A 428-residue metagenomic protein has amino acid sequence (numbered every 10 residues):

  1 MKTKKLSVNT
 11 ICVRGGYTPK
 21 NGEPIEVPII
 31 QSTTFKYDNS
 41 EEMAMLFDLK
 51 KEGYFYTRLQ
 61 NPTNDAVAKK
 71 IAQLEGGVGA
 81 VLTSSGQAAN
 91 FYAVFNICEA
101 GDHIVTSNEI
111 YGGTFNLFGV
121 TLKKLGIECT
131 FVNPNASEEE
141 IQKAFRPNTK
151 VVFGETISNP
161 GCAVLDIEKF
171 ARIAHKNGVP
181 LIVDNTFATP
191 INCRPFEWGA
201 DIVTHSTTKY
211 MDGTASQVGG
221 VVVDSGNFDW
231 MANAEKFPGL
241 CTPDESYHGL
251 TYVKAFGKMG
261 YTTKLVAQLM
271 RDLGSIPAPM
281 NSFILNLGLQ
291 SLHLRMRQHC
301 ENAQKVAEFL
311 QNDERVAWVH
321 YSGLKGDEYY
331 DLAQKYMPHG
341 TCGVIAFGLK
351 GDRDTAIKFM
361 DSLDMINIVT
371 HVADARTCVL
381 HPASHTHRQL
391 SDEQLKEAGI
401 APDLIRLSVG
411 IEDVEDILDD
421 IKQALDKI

Functional and structural regions predicted by a protein language model:
M1-N61, K69: N-terminal "arm"/small-domain region of PLP-dependent enzymes with the aminotransferase-like
K2-T3, N9-T18, A80-N312: Conserved PLP-enzyme active-site core in the AAT-like
T34, D224-F228, L349-D352: Short loop segments at secondary-structure junctions
N39-F91, G113-T121: Conserved N-terminal alpha-helix of the aminotransferase class I/II PLP-enzyme fold
G76, N148, R315-W318, M365 (+1 more regions): Glycine-centered tight turns that cap/initiate beta-strands
G119-V120, E128-C129, K143, P147-K150 (+4 more regions): PLP-dependent enzyme catalytic core of the Aspartate aminotransferase-like
L273-I276, M280-S282, L287-S291, M296-H371 (+3 more regions): Conserved small-domain helix->loop->beta segment predominantly found in fold-type I
